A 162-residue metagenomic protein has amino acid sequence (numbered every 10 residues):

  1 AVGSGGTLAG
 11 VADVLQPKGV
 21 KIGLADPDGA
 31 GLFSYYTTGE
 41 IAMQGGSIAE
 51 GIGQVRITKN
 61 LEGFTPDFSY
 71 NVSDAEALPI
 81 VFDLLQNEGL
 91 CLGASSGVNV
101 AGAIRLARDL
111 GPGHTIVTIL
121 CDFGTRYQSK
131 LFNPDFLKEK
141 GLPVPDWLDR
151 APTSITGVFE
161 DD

Functional and structural regions predicted by a protein language model:
A1, L24-D26, V117-C121: Short beta-strand segments
A1-V11, L32-F33, S95-A103: Short glycine/serine/threonine-rich phosphate/pyrophosphate-binding segments that cradle anionic phosphate groups
A12-P17, A107: Surface-exposed amphipathic alpha-helices with a cationic face
Q16-A94, L131-D162: Active-site/ligand-binding loops adjacent to catalytic centers
A30, G124-T125: Surface-exposed, flexible loop/turn segments at secondary-structure boundaries
A77, L84, V100-D109: A short, acidic, amphipathic alpha-helical segment used as a generic capping/interface helix at domain edges
I104-C121, Q128-G141, A151: Catalytic phosphate/nucleotide-handling subdomain of diverse soluble enzymes
